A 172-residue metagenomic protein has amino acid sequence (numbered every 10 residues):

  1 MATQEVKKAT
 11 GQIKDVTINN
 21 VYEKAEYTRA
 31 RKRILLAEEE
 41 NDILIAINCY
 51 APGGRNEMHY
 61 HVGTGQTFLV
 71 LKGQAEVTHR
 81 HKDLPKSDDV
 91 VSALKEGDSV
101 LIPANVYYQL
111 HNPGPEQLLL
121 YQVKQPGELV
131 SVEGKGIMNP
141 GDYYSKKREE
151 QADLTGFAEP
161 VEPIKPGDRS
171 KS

Functional and structural regions predicted by a protein language model:
M1-L44, E57-M58, V91-S92, G136-S172: A short, N-terminal "cap"/entry segment at the start of jelly-roll beta-barrel domains of the cupin/DSBH fold
R33-I43, P52-V70, S87, E96: A short beta-loop-beta micro-motif enriched in histidine and acidic residues
I45-C49, T67, V91, S99-L101 (+1 more regions): Conserved hydrophobic/aromatic beta-strand scaffold that supports enzyme active sites
N48-A51, V62-D83, V123-P126: Short, conserved beta-strand element in jelly-roll/cupin
Y50-G53, N105-V106: Short beta->alpha connector loops
E57-M58, V77-H79, L101-I102, Y108-G114 (+2 more regions): Short beta-strand His + acidic residue motifs that chelate non-heme Fe in jelly-roll/DSBH and cupin folds
T67, P115-G134: A short hydrophobic beta-strand segment most commonly corresponding to one strand of the jelly-roll/cupin
K82-A104: Short acidic-glycine-tyrosine-enriched beta hairpin
